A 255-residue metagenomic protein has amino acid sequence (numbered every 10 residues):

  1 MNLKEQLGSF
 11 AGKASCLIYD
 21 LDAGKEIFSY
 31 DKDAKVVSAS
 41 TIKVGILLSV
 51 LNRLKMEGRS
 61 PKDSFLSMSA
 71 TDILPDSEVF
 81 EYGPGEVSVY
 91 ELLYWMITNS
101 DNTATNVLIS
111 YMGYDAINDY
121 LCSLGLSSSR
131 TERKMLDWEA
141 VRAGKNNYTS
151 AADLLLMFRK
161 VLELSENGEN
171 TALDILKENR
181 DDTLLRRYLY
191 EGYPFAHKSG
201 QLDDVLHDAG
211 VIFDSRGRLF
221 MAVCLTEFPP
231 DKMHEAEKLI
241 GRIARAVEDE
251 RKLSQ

Functional and structural regions predicted by a protein language model:
M1-F10, I27, L162-T183, L202-Q255: Structured C-terminal helix/loop/strand segments within mature extracytoplasmic catalytic/sensor domains
M1-V37: Beta-lactamase-like hydrolase cores
K13, I109-F158: Mid-domain, small-residue-enriched loop/turn segments at the edges of structured enzyme/sensor domains
V37-L66, A222: Active-site SXXK
L48-M56, S110, L156-E163, R245-K252: Short glycine/serine- and small hydrophobic-enriched flexible loop segments
M56-Y82: Short, glycine/proline-biased beta-turn/loop segments that scaffold the active-site neighborhood
D72-N106: Conserved catalytic neighborhood of penicillin-recognizing serine enzymes
T103, D115-L121, S127-M135, L164-T171 (+1 more regions): Short, structured loop/turn "capping" segments at alpha-beta junctions
